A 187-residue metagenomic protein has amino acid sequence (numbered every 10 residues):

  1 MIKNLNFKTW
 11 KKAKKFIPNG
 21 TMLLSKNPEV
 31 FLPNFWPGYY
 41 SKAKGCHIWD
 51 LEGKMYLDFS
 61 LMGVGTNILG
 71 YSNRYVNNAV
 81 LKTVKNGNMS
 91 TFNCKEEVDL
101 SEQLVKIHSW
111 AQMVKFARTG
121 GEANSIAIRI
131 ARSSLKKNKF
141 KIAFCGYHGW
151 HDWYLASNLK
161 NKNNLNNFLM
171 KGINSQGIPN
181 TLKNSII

Functional and structural regions predicted by a protein language model:
M1-M113: N-terminal glycine-rich, Lys/His-bearing helix-loop that initiates the first secondary-structure elements of many
E102-I187: PLP-dependent aspartate aminotransferase-fold enzymes
